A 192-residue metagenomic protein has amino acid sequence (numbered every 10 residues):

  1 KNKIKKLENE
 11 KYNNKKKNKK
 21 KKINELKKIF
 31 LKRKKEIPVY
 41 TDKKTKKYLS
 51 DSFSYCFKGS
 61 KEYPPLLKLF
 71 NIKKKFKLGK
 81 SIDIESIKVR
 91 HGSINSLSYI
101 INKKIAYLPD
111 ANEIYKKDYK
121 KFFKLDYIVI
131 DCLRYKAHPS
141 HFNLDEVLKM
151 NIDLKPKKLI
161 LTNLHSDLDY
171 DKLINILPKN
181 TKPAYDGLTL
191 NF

Functional and structural regions predicted by a protein language model:
K1, E10-K11, K15, K20-K21 (+5 more regions): Active-site neighborhood of phospho(di)ester-bond hydrolases with catalytic His/Asp-centered motifs
K1, L66-K117, D186-F192: Core dinuclear metal-dependent hydrolase active-site scaffold
K1-L7, K11, K15-S60: Active-site HxH/HxHxD metal-binding segment of metal-dependent hydrolases
R33-K35, N102-K104, D153-K158: Short, surface-exposed connector motifs at secondary-structure boundaries
K35, P65, I82, F123 (+1 more regions): Structured loop/turn residues at beta-strand edges in well-structured enzyme cores
P38, L66-K68, D83, K158 (+1 more regions): Conserved beta-strand segments of alpha/beta enzyme cores
K58-K68: A short alpha-helix-loop-beta-strand transition element characteristic of N-terminal alpha/beta dinucleotide-binding
Y115-Y127, C132-F192: Binuclear metal-ion centers of metallo-dependent hydrolases, dominated by the metallo-beta-lactamase
